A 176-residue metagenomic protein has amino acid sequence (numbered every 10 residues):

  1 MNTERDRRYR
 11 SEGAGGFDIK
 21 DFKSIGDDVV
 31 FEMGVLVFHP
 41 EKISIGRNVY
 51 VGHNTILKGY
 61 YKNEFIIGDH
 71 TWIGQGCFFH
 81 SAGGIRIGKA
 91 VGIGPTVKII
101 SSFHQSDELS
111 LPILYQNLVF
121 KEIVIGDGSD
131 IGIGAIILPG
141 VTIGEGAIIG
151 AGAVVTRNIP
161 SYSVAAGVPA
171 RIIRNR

Functional and structural regions predicted by a protein language model:
M1-D18: Membrane-proximal basic amphipathic "stem/tether" segments
R8-G13, M33-I45, Y50-P139, V168 (+1 more regions): Flexible, glycine/small-residue-enriched loop-and-beta-strand segment within the central core of proteins
K20-F22: A short, charge-rich alpha-helical start-of-domain segment used by transcription regulators
V141, A153, I159, V168: Short beta-to-alpha loop/turn elements within the nucleotide-binding domains of ABC transporters
G144-A147, P160-Y162: Conserved catalytic segment of ABC-fold P-loop ATPases
S161-S163, P169-N175: Conserved beta-strand-loop-alpha-helix hinge in the C-terminal portion of ABC ATPase nucleotide-binding domains
